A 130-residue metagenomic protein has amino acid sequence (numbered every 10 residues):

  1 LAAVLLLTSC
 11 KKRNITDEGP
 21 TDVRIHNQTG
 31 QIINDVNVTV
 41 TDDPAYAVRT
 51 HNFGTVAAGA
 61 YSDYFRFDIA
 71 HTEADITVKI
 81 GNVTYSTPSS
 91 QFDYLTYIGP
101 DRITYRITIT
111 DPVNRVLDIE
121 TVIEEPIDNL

Functional and structural regions predicted by a protein language model:
L6-S9: C-terminal motif of bacterial Sec signal peptides marking the signal peptidase cleavage site
K11-R13: Bacterial signal peptide processing site
D17-L130: First exposed extracellular module after export/assembly in secreted or surface-exposed proteins
